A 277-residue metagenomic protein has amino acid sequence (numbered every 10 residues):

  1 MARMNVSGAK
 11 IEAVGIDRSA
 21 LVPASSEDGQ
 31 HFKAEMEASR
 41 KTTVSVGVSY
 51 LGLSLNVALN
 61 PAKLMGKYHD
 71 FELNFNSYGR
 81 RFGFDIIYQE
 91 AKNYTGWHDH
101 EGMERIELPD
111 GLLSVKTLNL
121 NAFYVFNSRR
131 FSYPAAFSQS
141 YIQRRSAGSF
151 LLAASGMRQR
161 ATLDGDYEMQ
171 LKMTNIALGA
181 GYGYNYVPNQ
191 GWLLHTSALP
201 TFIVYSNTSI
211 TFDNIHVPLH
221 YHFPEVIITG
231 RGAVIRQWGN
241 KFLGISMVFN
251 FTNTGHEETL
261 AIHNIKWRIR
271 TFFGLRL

Functional and structural regions predicted by a protein language model:
A2-M4, V46, L55-V57, F84-I86 (+5 more regions): Membrane-embedded beta-strand positions of outer-membrane beta-barrel proteins
M4-S19, Y50-S54, L59-K63, G79-R81 (+7 more regions): Transmembrane beta-strands of outer-membrane beta-barrel pores
A13-E27, L59, D70, G96-E101 (+4 more regions): Outer-membrane beta-barrel translocator domains and adjoining extracellular loop/strand segments of Gram-negative
I16-A34, M157-N240: Outer-membrane beta-barrel transmembrane domain signature
A34-A38, A62-K67, P109-S114, E168-T174 (+2 more regions): Replace "Gram-negative outer membrane beta-barrel proteins" with "bacterial and organellar outer membrane beta-barrel
T42, L51-L53, R80-F84, K116-L118 (+4 more regions): Outer-envelope beta-barrel architecture signal
E72-K172, V248: Outer-membrane pore/translocation modules
N119-A122, I265-L277: Outer-membrane beta-barrel "beta-signal"
